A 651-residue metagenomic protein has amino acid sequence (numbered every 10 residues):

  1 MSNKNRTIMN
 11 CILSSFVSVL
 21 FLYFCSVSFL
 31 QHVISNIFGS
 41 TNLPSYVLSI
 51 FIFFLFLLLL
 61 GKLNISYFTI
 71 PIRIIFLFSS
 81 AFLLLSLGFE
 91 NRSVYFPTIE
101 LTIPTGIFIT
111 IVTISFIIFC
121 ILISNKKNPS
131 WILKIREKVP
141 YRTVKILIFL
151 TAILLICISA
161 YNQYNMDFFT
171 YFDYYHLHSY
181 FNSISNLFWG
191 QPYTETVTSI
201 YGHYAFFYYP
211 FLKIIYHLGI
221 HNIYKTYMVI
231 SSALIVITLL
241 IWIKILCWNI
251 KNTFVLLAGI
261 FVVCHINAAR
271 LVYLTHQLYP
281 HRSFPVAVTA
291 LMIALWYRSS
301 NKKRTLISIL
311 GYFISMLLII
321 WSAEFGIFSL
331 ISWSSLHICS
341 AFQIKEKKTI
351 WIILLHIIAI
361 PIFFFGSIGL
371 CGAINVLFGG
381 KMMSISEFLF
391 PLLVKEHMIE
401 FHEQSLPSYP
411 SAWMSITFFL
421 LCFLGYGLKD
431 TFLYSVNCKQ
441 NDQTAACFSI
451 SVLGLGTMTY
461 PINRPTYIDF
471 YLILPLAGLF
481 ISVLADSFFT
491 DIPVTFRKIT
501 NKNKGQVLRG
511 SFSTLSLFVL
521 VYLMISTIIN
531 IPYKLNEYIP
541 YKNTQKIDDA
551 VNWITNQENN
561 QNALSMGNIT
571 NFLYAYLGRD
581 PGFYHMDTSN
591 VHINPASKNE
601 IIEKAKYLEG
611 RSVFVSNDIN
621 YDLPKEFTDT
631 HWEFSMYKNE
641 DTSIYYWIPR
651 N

Functional and structural regions predicted by a protein language model:
S14-L55, I156-Y209, K213-S231, L240 (+5 more regions): Transmembrane catalytic cores of multi-pass membrane glycosyltransferases and polysaccharide-assembly enzymes
I37-I50, Y95-I114, F254, I260-Y297 (+1 more regions): Membrane-interface micro-motifs in multi-pass membrane enzymes
Y46, I99-V112, F328, I462-K504: Hydrophobic/aromatic-rich transmembrane helices and adjacent perimembrane loops
R73-L84, A258-I260, V436-T459: Transmembrane alpha-helix segments characteristic of polytopic inner-membrane glycan-assembly/cell-envelope
V197-I200, I531, Y538-I593, K598-N620: Short periplasmic/luminal acceptor-recognition loop of GT-C membrane glycosyltransferases, typified by
V229-F254, I266: Transmembrane-helix motifs of polytopic, lipid-linked glycan transferases
H265-N267, S487, L508-K542, Y584: Transmembrane alpha-helical segments
R611-N651: Aromatic/acidic, Gly/Pro-rich catalytic loop(s) in extracytoplasmic/lumenal soluble domains of multi-pass membrane
